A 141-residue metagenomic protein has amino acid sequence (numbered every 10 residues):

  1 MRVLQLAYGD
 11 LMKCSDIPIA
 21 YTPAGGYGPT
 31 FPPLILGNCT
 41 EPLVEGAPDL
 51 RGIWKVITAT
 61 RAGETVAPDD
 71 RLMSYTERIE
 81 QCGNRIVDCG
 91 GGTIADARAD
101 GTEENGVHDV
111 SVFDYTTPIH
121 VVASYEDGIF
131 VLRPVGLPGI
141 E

Functional and structural regions predicted by a protein language model:
M1, I57-G63, C89-E141: Contiguous, well-ordered beta-strand patches that form the walls/edges of small beta-barrel/beta-sandwich domains
M1-Y75, Q81: Amphipathic/hydrophobic helical signal segments and adjacent flexible N-terminal regions that mediate secretion
I53, G83-R85, I129: Structural motif
L72-A95: Short, well-structured hydrophobic secondary-structure segments
